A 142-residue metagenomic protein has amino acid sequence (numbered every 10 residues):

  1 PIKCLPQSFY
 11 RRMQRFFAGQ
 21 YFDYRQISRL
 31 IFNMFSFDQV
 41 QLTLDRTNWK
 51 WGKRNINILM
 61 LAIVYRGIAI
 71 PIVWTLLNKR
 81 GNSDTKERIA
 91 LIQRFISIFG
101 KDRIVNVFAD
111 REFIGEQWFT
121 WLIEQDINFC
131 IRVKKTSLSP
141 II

Functional and structural regions predicted by a protein language model:
P1-Q39: Electropositive nucleic-acid engagement tracts
P6-S8, F35-F99: RNase H-like nuclease fold core
R15-R29, N48-I58, S139: Short, charge-rich amphipathic segments
Q26-R29, T43-R46, I114-Q117: Short alpha-helical segments and helix-capping/turn motifs at coil-helix boundaries
F32-S36, A62, D110-G115: A sequence-level detector of short, solvent-exposed, charge-rich linear segments
L76-I142: An internal, acidic/charged active-site-proximal segment that coordinates divalent cations and/or engages
